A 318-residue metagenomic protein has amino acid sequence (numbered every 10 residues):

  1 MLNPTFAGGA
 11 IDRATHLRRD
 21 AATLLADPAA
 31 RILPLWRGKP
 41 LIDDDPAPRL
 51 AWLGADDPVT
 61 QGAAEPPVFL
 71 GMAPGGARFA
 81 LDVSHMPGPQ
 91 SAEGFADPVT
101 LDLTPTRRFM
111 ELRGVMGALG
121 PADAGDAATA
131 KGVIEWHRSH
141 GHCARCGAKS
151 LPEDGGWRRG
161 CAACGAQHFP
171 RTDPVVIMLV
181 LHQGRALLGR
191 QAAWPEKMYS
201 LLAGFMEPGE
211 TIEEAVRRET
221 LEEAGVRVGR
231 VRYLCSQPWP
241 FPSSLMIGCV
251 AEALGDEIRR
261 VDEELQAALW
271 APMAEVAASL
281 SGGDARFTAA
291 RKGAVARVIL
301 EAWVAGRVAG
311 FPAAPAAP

Functional and structural regions predicted by a protein language model:
M1-H140, L151, P195-Y199, V261-P318: Nudix hydrolase/Nudix homology domain
M72-G75, H182-G184, G255: Short acidic-glycine loop/turn motifs at beta-strand connectors
T129-L179: Cys/His-rich short segments
R159-L201, F205, R227-V228, A251: N-terminal strand-loop-strand
E210: Surface-exposed, charge/polar-rich loops and edge strands
V216, T220: Hydrophobic alpha-helical positions that pack around
Q237-D262: Active-site-adjacent beta-strand/loop module that shapes the phosphate/pyrophosphate-binding cleft
